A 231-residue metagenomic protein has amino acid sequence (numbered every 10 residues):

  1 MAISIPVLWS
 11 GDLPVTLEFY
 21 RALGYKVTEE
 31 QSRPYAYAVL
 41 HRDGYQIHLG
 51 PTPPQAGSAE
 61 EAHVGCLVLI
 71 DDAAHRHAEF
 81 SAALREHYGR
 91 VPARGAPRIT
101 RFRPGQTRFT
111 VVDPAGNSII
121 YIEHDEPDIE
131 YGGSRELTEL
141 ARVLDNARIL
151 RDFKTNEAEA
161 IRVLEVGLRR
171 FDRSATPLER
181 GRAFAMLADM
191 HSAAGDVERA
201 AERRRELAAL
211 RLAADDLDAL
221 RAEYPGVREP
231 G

Functional and structural regions predicted by a protein language model:
M1-A2, S58-H63, R103: Short glycine-enriched loop/turn motifs at secondary-structure junctions
M1-P14, P97, E126-N156, L178: N-terminal beta-strand motif that seeds the catalytic metal site of vicinal oxygen chelate
L8-I47, E157-S174: Core segments of cupin and vicinal oxygen chelate
S10-D12, G44, P51-P53, I70-D72 (+2 more regions): Non-catalytic surface loops within mature trypsin-like serine protease
D12-L13, C66-P114, I149-G231: Vicinal oxygen chelate
T28-G65, S118-E123, P177, M190-D196: Conserved short beta-strand elements that form part of the metal-binding/catalytic scaffold of enzyme active sites
V111-I129: Short, structured interface segments
